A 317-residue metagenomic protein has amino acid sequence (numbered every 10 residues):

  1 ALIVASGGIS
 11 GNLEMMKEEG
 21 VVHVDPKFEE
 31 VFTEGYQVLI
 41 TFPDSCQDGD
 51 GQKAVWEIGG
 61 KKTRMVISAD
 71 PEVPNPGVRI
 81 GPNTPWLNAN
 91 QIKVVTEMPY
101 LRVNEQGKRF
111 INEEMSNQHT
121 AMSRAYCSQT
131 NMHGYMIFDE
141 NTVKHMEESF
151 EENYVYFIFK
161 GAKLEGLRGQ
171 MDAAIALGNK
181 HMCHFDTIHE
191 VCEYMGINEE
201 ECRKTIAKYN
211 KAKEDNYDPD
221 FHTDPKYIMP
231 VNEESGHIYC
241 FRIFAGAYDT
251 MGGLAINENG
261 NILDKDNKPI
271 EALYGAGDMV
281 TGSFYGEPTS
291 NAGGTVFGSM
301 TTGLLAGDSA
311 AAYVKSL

Functional and structural regions predicted by a protein language model:
A1-N75, V296: Glycine-rich loop(s) and the adjacent beta-strand/alpha-helix scaffold that form part
A5-S6, E105, A276-M279: Short, well-ordered coil/turn residues at beta-beta hairpins and beta-strand->alpha-helix junctions within
E34-I40, P82-N88, D172-L177, G286-T295: Short beta-alpha connecting loops at secondary-structure transitions that line or flank enzyme active sites
D48, Q52-Y194: An anion/pyrophosphate-binding glycine-rich loop and adjacent beta-alpha core in soluble alpha-beta enzymes
Q52-K61, N198, R203-I206, F297-L317: Internal hydrophobic alpha-helix adjacent to the cofactor/substrate pocket in enzyme cavities
V95-E97, Y248-T250, A292: Short, small/polar residue-rich loop motifs at catalytic or cofactor-binding pockets
E105-Q106, E258, K265, T301: Short, ordered coil/turn segments that flank beta-strands lining enzyme active or ligand-binding pockets
T187, E201-T289: A glycine-rich dinucleotide-binding beta-alpha-beta segment and adjacent secondary-structure elements that constitute
